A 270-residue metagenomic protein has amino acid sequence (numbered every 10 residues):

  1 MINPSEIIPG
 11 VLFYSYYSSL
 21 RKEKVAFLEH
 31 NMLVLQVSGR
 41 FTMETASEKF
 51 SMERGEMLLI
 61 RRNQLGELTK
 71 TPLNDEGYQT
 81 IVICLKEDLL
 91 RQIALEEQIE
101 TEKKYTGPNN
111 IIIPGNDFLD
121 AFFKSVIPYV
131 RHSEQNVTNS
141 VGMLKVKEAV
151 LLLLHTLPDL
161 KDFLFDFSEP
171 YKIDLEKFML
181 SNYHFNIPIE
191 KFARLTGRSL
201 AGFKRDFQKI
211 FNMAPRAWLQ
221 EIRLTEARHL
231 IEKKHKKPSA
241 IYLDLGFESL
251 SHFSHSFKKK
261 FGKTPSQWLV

Functional and structural regions predicted by a protein language model:
M1-I7: A short, N-terminal "cap"/entry segment at the start of jelly-roll beta-barrel domains of the cupin/DSBH fold
I8-K103: N-terminal regulatory/effector-sensing and dimerization cores that precede helix-turn-helix DNA-binding domains
M32-L35, L89, F118, F122-S125 (+2 more regions): Amphipathic, well-ordered alpha-helical segments in soluble domains
K49, H132-N139, L160-F165: Hydrophobic/aromatic-rich alpha-helical bundle segments in the mid-to-C-terminal region
Q98-K124: Aromatic/histidine-rich interaction motifs
P108-D117, H132-K147: All-alpha amphipathic helical-bundle segments outside canonical DNA-binding/catalytic cores that form hydrophobic
G115-P128, M143-V146, D162-P188, A193-T196 (+2 more regions): A short, Lys/Arg-enriched amphipathic alpha-helix from helix-turn-helix/homeodomain DNA-binding modules
L152-D159, N186, E190-I222, Y242-V270: Basic/polar phosphate-binding segments, predominantly the helix-turn-helix DNA-binding elements of transcriptional
